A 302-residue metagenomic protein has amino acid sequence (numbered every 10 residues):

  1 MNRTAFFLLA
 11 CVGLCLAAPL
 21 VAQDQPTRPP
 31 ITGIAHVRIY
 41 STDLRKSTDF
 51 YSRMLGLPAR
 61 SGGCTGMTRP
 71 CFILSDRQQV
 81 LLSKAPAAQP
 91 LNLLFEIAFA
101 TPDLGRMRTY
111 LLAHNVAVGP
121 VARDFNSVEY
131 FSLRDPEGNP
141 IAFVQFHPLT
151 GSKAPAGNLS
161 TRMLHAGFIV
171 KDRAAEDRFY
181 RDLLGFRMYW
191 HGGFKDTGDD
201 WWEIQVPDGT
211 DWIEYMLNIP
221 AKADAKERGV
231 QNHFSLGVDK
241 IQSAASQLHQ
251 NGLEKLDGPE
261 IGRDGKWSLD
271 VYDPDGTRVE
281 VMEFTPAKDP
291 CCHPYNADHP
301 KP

Functional and structural regions predicted by a protein language model:
M1-T4: Positively charged n-region of N-terminal signal peptides that target proteins for export
F7-P19: Bacterial N-terminal signal peptides
Q23, D49, R53, G105-A113 (+3 more regions): Replace "anionic and nucleotidyl ligands
Q23-P30, R108, L112-R162, G167-F168 (+2 more regions): Vicinal oxygen chelate
P29-P30, R38-Q79, A113, N126-S132 (+2 more regions): Core segments of cupin and vicinal oxygen chelate
T32-T42, P70-L74, P86-L111, E129-R134 (+5 more regions): Vicinal oxygen chelate
P58-L93, P136, P140-P148, Y189-R228 (+2 more regions): Conserved short beta-strand elements that form part of the metal-binding/catalytic scaffold of enzyme active sites
